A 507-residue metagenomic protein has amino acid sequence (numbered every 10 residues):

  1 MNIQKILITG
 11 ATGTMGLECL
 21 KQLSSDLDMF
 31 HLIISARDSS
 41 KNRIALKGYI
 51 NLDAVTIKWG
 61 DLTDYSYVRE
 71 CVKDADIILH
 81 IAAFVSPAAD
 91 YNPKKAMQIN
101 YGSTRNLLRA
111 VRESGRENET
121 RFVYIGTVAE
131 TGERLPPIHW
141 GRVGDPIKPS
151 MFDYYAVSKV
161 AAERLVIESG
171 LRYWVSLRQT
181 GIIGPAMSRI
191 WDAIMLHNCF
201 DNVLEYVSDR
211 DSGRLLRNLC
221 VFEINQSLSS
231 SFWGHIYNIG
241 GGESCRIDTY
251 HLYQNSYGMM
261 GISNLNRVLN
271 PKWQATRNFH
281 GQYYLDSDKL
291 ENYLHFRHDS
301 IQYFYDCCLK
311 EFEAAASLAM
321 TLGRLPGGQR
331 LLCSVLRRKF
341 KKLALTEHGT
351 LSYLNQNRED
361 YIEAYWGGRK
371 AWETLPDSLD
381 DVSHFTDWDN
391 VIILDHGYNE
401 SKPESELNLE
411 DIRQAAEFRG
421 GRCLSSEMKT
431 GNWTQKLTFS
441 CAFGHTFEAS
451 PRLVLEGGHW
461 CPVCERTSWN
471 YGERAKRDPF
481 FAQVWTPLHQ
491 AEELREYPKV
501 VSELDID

Functional and structural regions predicted by a protein language model:
Q4-D26: N-terminal Rossmann NAD(P)H-binding glycine-rich loop of SDR-like oxidoreductase domains
N51-G102: NAD(P)H-binding glycine-rich loop region in Rossmannoid oxidoreductase-like domains and their noncatalytic homologs
F84, R105-F152, V175: Conserved Rossmann-fold NAD(P)-dependent oxidoreductase catalytic core, especially the SDR/UDP-sugar
G126, V160-P185, S231: Conserved beta-loop-beta element that borders a ligand/cofactor-binding pocket
E130-G132, S150-Y154, R172-I194: Flexible, glycine-rich beta-alpha linker
N198-N225: Substrate-positioning beta->alpha
V221-Y293, Q302-Y305, E311-V391: Mid/C-terminal beta-alpha module of Rossmann-like enzyme folds, strongest in SDR-family dehydrogenases/epimerases
K370-D507: Functional cation/ligand-contacting sites centered on basic and imidazole/sulfhydryl donors
